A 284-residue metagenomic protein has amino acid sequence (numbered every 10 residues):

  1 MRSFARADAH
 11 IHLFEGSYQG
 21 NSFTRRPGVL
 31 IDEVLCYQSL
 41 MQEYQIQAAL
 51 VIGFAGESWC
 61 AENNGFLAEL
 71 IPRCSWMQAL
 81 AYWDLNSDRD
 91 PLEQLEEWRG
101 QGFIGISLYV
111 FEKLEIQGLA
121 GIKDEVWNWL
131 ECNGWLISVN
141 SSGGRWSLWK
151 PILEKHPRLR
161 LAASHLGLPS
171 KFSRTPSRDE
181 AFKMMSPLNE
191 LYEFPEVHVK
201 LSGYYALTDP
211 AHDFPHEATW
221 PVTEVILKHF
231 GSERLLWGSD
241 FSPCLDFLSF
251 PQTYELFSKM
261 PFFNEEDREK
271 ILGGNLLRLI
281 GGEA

Functional and structural regions predicted by a protein language model:
M1-A9, S22-A48, E224-V225, H229-L236 (+1 more regions): Mid-to-C-terminal alpha-helical segments outside catalytic/metal-binding sites
A7-I11, A49-V51, Q78-A81, I106-L108 (+4 more regions): Hydrophobic faces of well-ordered beta-strands that scaffold small-molecule active sites in alpha/beta enzyme cores
H10, M41, L67, W98 (+5 more regions): Conserved, mostly hydrophobic/aromatic
F14-L30, F172-R174: Acidic/histidine-rich helix-loop elements that form or flank divalent-metal/phosphate-binding sites at the catalytic
R25-I52, E57-P72, E96-E97: Alpha-helical scaffold segments that flank or form the walls of functional sites
I31-Y37, E62-F66, D90-E93, W146-W149 (+2 more regions): Alpha-helical scaffolding within the catalytic cores of extracellular/periplasmic polymer-degrading hydrolases
S58-G144, K150-P151, Y204-A206: Active-site gating/metal-coordination segments in enzymes
Q117-L236: Catalytic pocket-lining loop regions of alpha/beta-barrel enzymes, especially the amidohydrolase/enolase/GH5 lineages
